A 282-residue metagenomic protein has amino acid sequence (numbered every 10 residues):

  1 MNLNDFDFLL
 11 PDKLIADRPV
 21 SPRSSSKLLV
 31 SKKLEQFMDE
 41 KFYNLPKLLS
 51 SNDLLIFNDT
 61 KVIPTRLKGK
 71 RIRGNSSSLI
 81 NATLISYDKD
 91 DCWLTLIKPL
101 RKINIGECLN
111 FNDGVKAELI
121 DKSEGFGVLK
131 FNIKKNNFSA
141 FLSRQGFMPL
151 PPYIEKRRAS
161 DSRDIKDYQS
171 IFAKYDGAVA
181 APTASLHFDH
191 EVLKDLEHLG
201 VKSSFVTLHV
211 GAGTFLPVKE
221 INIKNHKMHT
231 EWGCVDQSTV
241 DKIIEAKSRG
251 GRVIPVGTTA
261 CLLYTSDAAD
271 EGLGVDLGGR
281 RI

Functional and structural regions predicted by a protein language model:
M1-S266: Surface-exposed, charge/polar-rich loops and edge strands
Y264-I282: Single conserved hydrophobic/aromatic residue that forms the stacking wall/gate of nucleotide- or nucleobase-binding
